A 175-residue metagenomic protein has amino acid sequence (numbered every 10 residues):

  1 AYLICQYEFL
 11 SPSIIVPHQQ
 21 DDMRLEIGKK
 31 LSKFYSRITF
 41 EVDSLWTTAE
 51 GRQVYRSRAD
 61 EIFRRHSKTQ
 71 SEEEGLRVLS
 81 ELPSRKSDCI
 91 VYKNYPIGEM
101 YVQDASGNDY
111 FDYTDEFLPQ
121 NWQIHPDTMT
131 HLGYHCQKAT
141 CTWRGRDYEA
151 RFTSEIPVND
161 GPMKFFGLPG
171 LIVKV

Functional and structural regions predicted by a protein language model:
A1-P119, H125-T128, H135, E149: Extracellular or lumenal secretory-pathway regions
H131-L132, W143: Structural motif
Q137-V175: Gly/Pro-enriched, hydrophobic low-complexity segments that function as extracytoplasmic propeptides/linkers
